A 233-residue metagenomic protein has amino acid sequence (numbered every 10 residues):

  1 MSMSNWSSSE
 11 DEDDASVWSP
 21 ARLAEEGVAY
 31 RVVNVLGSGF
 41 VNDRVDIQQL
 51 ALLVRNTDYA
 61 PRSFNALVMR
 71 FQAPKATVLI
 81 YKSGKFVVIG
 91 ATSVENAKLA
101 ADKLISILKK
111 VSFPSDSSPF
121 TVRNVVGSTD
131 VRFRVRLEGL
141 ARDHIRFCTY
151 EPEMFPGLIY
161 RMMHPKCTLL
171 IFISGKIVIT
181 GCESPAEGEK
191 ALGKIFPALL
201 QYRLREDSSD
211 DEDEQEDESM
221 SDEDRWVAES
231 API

Functional and structural regions predicted by a protein language model:
M1-T168, S174-K176, C182-I233: Intrinsically disordered, low-complexity polar/charged tails and linkers
